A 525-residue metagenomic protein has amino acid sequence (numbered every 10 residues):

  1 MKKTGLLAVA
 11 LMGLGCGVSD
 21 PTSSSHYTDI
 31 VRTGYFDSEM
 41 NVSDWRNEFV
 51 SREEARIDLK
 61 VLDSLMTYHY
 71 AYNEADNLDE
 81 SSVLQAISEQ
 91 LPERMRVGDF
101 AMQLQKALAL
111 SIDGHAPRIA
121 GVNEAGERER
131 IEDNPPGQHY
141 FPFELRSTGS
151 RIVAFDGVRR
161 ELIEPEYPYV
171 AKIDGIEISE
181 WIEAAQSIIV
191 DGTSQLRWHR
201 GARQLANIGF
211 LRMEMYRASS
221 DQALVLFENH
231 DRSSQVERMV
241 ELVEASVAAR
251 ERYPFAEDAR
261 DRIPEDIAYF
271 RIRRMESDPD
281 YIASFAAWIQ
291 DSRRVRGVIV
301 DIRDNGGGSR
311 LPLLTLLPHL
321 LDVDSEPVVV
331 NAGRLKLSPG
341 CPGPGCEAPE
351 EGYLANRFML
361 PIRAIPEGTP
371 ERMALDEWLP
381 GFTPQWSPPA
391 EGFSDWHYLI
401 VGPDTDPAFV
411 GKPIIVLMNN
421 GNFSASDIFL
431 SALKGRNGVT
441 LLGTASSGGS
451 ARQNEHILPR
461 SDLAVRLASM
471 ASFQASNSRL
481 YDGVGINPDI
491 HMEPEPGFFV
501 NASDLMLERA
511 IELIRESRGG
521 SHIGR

Functional and structural regions predicted by a protein language model:
K2-A8: Sec-dependent signal peptide recognition, specifically the positively charged N-region followed immediately by
L14-G15: C-terminal motif of bacterial Sec signal peptides marking the signal peptidase cleavage site
S19-Y353, I428, A445, S450-A464 (+3 more regions): Flexible, low-complexity junctional segments that flank or bridge functional domains
E265-I267, R294-V298, V410-I414, N437-T440: Loop/turn elements at helix/coil->beta-strand transitions in domains of secreted/extracellular proteins
D322-S394, G402-T405: A substrate-binding/cap region within the structured catalytic cores of diverse enzymes
F358-E377, A471-H491: Extended, charge-rich low-complexity interaction segments
P403-L417: Short, conserved helix/loop micro-motifs enriched in His/Cys and acidic residues
P413-G435, T440-G448: Extended C-terminal subregions enriched in glycine
